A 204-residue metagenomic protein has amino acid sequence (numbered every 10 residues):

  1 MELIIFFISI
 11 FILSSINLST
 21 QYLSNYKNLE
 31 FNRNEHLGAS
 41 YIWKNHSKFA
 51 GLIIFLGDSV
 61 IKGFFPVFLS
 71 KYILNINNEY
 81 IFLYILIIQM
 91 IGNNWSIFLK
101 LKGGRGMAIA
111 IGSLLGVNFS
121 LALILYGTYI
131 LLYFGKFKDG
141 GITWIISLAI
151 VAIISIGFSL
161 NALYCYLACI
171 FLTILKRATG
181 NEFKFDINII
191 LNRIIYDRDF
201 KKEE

Functional and structural regions predicted by a protein language model:
M1-I8, G63-Y84, L115-L121, I154-C165: Helix-coil boundary and interhelical linker segments in multi-pass alpha-helical membrane proteins
M1-Y26: N-terminal signal-anchor transmembrane alpha helix
T20-G51, E182-E204: Cytosolic, membrane-interface loops and tails of multi-pass inner-membrane proteins
T20-L23, I91-L101, Y129-K136, R177-N181: C-terminal ends of transmembrane helices
N28-G38, I97-I109, F137-I146: Short, non-helical or kinked segments that cap or interrupt transmembrane helices
W43-S47, S70, M107-K136, A149-F158: Interfacial segments of multi-pass membrane proteins
K44-K71: Multi-pass membrane catalytic core of lipid/isoprenoid biosynthesis enzymes
A122-I124, D139-S147, I156-F171: Loop-to-transmembrane alpha-helix initiation sites
